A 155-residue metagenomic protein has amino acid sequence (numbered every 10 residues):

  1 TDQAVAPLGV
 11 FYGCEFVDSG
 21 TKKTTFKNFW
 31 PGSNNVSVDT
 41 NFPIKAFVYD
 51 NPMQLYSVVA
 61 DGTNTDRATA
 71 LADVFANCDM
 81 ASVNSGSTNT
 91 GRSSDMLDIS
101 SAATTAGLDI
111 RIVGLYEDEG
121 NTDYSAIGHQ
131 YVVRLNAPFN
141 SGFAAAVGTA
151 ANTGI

Functional and structural regions predicted by a protein language model:
T1-I155: Surface-exposed, low-hydrophobicity beta-strand/loop segments enriched in small/polar/acidic residues
